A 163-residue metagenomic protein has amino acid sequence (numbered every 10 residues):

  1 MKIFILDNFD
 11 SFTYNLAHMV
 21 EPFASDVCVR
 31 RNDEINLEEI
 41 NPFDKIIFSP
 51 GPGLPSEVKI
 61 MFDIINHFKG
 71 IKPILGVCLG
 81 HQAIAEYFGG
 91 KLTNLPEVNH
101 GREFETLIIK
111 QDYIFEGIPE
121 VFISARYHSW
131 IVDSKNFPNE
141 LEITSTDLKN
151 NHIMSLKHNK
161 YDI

Functional and structural regions predicted by a protein language model:
M1-F4: Extreme N-terminal starter segment of soluble prokaryotic enzymes
N8: Acidic di-acidic motifs
T13: Active-site-adjacent helical/loop segments in soluble small-molecule enzymes
M19-S25: A short, Lys/Arg-enriched amphipathic alpha-helix followed by its capping loop at the start of a domain
D26-E34: A short beta-strand-loop structural module common to alpha/beta enzyme folds
E34-F43: Short amphipathic alpha-helix with an adjacent loop that forms part of the alpha/beta core around
F43-D112, E116: Cysteine-nucleophile active-site neighborhood
D112-K160: Catalytic beta-strand/loop cores that center a nucleophilic Ser/Cys/Thr and support acyl-enzyme chemistry
